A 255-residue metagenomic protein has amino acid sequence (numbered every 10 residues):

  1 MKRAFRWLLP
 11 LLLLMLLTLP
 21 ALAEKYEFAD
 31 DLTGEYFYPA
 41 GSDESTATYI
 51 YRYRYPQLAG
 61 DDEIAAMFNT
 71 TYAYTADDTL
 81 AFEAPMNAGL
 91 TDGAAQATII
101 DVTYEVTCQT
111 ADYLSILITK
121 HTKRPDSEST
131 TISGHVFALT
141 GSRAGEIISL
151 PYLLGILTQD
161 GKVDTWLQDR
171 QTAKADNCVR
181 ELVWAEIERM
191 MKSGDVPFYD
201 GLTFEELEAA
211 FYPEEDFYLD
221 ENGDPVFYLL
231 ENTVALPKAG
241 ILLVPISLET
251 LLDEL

Functional and structural regions predicted by a protein language model:
M1: Cys/His-rich metal-coordination motifs, chiefly Zn-binding "fingers/knuckles"
A4-A23: Sec-dependent N-terminal signal peptides of Gram-positive bacterial secreted proteins and lipoproteins
A23-L255: Compositionally biased intrinsically disordered regions enriched in Thr/Gly
